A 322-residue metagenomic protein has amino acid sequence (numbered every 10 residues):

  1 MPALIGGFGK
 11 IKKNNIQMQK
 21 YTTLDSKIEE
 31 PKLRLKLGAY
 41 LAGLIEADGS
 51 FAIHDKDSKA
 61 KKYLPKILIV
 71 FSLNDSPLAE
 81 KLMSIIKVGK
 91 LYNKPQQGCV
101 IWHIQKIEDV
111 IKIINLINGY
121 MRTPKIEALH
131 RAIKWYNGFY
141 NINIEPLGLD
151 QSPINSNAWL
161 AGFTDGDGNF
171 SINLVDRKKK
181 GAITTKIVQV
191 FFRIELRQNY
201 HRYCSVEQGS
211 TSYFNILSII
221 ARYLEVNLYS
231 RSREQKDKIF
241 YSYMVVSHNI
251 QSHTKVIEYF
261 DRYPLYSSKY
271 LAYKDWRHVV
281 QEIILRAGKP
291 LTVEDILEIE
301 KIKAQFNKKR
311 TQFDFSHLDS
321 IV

Functional and structural regions predicted by a protein language model:
M1-V322: Internal intein/HINT superfamily modules and their associated LAGLIDADG
